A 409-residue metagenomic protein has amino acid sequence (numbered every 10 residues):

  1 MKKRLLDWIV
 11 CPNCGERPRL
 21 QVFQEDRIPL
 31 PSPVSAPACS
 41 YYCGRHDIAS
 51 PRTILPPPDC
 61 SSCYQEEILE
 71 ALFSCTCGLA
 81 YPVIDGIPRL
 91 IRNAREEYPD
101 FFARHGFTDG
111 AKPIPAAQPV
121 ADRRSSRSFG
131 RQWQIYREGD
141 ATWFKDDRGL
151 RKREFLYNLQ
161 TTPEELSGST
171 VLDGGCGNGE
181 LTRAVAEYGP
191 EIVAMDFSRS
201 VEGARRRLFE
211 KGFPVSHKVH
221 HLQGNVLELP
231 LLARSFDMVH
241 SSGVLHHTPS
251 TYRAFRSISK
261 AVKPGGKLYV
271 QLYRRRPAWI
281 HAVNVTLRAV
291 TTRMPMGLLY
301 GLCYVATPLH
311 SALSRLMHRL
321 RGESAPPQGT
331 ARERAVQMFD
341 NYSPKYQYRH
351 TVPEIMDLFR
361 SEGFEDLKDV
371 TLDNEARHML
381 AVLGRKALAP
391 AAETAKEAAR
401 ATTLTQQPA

Functional and structural regions predicted by a protein language model:
K2-L172, C176-P230, Q347, T371-A409: Conserved N-terminal segment of class I S-adenosyl-L-methionine
G168, F236-D237: Local beta-strand N-terminus motif with an aromatic residue
H240: A conserved beta-strand element that flanks and buttresses the S-adenosyl-L-methionine
V244: Hydrophobic adenine-recognition pocket in adenosine-nucleotide-binding enzymes
Y252-P264: A short glycine-rich, Lys/Arg-flanked "PGG" loop and its adjoining helix->strand segment in the class I
K267-L298, P308, A312-R315: Conserved class I S-adenosyl-L-methionine
A278-L287, Q328-Q347: Short, glycine-/aromatic-enriched active-site segment of Class I SAM-dependent methyltransferases
Y346-E362: Short alpha-helix
